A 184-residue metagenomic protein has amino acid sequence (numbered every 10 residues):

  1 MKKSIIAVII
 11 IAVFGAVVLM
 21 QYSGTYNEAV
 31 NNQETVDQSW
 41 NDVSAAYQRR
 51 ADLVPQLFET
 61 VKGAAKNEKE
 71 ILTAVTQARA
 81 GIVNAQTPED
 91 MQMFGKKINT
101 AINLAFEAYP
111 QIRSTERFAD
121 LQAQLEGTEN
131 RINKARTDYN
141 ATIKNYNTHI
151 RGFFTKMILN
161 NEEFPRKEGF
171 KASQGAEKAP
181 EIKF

Functional and structural regions predicted by a protein language model:
M1-F184: A helix-centric hydrophobic-segment signal that preferentially recognizes long, alpha-helical stretches used
